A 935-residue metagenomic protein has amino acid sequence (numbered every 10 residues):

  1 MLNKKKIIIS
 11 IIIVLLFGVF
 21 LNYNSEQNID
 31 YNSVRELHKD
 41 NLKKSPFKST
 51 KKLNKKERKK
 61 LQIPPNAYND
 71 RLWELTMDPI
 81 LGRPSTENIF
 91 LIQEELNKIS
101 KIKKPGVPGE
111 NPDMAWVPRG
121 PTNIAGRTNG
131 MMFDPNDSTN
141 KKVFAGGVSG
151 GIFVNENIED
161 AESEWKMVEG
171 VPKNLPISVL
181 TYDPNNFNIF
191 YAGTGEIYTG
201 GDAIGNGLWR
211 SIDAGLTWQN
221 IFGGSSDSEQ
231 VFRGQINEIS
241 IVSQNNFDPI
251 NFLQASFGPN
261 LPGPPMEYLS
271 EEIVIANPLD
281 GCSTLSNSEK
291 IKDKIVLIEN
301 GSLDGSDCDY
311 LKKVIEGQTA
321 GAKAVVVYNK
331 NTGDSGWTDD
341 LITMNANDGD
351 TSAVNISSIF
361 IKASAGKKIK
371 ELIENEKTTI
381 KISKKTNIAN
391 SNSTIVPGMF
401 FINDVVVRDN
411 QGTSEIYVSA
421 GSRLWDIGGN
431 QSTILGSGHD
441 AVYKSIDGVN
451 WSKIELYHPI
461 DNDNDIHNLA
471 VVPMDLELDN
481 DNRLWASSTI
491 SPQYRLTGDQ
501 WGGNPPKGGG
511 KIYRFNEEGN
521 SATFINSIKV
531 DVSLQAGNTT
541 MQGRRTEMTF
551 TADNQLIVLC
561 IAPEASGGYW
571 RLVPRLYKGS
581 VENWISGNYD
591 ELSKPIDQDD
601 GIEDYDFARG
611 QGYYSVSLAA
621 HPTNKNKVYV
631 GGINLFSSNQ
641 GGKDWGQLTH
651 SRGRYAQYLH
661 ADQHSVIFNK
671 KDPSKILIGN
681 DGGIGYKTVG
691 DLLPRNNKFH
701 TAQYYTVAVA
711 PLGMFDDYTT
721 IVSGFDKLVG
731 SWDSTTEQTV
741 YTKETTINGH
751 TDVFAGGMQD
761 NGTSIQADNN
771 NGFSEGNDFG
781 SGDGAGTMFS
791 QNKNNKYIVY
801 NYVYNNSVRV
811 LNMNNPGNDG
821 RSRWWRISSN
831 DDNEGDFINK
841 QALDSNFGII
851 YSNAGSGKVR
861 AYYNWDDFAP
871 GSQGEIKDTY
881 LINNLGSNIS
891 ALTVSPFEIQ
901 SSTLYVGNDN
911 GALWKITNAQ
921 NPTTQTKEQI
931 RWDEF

Functional and structural regions predicted by a protein language model:
M1-I12: N-terminal Sec-pathway targeting helices
L2-K4, N22-E26: Transmembrane helical bundles and short interhelical boundary loops of multi-pass, membrane-embedded
K6-I8, S256, P262, I446 (+2 more regions): Residue-level detector of intrinsically disordered/flexible regions characterized by low predicted structural confidence
I7, S306, T745-T746: Hydrophobic alpha-helical segments and their boundary regions
V14-N24: Hydrophobic alpha-helical membrane-insertion segments, chiefly the h-region of N-terminal signal peptides
S25-Q230, A389-F935: Beta-propeller blade termini and top-face loops
Q230-I395: Structured lumen-facing ectodomains of secretory-pathway proteins
